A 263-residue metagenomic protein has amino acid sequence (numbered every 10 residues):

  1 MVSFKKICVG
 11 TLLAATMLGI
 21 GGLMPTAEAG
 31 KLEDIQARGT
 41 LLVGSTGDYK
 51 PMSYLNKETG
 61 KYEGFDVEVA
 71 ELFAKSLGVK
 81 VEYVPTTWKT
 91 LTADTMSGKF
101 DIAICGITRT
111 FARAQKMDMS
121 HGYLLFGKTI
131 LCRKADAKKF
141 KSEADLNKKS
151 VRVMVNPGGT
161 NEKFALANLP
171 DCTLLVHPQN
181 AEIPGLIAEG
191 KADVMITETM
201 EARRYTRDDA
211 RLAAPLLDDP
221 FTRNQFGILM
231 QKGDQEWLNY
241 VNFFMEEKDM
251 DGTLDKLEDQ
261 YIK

Functional and structural regions predicted by a protein language model:
A29-G106: Extracytoplasmic small-molecule ligand-binding "clamshell" domains of the periplasmic binding protein/Venus flytrap
G39-S45, E63, E143-G158, L174: Short loop->beta-strand "edge-of-pocket" segments that line small-molecule binding or catalytic clefts across diverse
S53-T59, A70-V79, S142-K149, N161-H177 (+2 more regions): Ligand-binding cleft/hinge of the Venus flytrap
V67, E82-A93, K138, L175-E189 (+1 more regions): Short helix-initiation/N-cap motifs at beta->coil->alpha
E68-S76, K134-D136, A144, S150 (+2 more regions): Extended ligand-binding regions for polar small-molecule ligands
E71, K75, K80-D145, A213-A214 (+1 more regions): Acidic, polar ligand-binding/catalytic clefts
T90, I107-K116, K163-A167, L186-E189 (+1 more regions): A ligand-binding cleft/hinge motif common to bilobed small-molecule-binding domains
L125-T129, T199, R203-E246, K263: Periplasmic-binding protein-like
